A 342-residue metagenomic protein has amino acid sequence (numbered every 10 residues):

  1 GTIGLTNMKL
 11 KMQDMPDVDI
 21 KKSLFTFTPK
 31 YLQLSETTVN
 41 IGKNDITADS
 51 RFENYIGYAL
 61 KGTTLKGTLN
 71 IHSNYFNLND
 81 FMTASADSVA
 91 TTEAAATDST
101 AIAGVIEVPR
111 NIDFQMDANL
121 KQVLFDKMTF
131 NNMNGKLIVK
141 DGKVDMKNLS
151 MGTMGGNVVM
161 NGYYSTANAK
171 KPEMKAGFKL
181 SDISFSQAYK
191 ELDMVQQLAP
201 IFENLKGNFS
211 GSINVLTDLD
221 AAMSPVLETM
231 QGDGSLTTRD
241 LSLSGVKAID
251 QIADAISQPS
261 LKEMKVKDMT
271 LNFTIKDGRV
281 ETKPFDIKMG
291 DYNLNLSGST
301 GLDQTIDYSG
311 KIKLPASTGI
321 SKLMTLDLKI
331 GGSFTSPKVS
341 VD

Functional and structural regions predicted by a protein language model:
G1-F52, I56, G62-D87, P109-L124 (+1 more regions): Small-residue helix/turn framework positions
T83-E107: Intrinsically disordered, low-complexity segments enriched in small/polar residues
